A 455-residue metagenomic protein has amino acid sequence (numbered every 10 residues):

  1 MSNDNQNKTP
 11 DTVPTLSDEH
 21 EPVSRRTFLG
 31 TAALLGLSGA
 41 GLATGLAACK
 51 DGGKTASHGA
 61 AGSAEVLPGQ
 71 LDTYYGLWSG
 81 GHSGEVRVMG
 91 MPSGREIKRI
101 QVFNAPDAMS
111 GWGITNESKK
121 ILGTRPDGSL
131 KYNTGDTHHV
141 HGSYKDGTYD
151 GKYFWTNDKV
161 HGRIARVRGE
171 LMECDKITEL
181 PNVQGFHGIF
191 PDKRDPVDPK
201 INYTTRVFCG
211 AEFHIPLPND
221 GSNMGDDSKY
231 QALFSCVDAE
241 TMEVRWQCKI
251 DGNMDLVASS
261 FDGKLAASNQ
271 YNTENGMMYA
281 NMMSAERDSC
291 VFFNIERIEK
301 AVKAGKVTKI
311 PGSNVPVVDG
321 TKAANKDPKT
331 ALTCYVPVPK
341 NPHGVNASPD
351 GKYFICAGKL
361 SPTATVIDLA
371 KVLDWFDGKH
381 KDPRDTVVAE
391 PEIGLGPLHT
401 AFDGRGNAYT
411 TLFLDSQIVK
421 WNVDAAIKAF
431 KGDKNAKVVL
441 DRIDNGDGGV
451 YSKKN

Functional and structural regions predicted by a protein language model:
M1-T27, L34-A40: N-terminal secretory signal peptides
A32, G41, K50-N455: Predominantly soluble domains enriched in secretory-pathway, periplasmic, or organellar proteins
